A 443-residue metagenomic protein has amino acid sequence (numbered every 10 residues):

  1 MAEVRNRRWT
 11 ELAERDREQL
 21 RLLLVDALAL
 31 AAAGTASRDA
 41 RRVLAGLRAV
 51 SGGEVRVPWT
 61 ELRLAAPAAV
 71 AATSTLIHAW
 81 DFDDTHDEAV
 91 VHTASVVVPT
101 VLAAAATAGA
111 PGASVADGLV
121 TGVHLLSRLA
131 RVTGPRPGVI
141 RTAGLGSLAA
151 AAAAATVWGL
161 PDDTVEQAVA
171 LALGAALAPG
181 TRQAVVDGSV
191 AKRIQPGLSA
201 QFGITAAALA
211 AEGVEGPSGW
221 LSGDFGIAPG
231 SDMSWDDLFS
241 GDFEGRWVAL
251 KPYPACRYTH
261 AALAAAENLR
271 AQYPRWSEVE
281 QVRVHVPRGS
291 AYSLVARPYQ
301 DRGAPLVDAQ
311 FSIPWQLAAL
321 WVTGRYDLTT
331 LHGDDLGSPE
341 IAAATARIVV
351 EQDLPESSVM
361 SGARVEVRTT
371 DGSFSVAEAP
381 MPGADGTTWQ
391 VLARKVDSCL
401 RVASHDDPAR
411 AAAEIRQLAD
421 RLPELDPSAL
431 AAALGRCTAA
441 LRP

Functional and structural regions predicted by a protein language model:
M1-V90, A184-Q201, A208-P443: Terminal-appendage/accessory-domain detector
Q19-L22, H92, V96, V115 (+3 more regions): Hydrophobic alpha-helical transmembrane segments of integral membrane proteins, especially multi-pass transporters
R21, V25, V97, A116-L119 (+2 more regions): Hydrophobic face of alpha-helices
G34, V101-T107, A151-V157, A206-A210 (+1 more regions): Well-ordered alpha-helical scaffold segments within catalytic/enzyme domains
S74-L129: Hydrophobic alpha-helical hairpins/lids featuring a short glycine-rich hinge
S95-L102, G146-A153, A200-T205, T259-L263 (+1 more regions): Well-ordered alpha-helical segments within folded domains of soluble proteins
V96-V98, H124, L177-A178, L238-G241 (+1 more regions): Short connector loops/turns at beta-strand edges and beta->alpha or beta->beta junctions
G109, A113-S199, D224-F225: Glycine-rich, mobile lid/loop segments that gate access to catalytic sites or pores
